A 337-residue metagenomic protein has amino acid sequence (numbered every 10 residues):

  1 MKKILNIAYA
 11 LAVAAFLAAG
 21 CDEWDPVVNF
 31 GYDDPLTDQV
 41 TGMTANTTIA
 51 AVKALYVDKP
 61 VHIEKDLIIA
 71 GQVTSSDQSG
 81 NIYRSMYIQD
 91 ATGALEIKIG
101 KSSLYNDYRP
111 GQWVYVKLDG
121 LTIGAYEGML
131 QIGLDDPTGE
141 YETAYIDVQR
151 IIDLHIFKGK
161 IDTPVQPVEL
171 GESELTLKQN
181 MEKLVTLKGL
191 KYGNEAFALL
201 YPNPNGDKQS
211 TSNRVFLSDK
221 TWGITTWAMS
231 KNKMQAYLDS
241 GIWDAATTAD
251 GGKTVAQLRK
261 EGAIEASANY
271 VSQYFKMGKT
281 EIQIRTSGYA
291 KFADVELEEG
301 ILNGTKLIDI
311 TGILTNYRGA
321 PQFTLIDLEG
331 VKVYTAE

Functional and structural regions predicted by a protein language model:
M1-Y9: Bacterial N-terminal signal peptides that target proteins for export
A8-L11, D58: Generic hydrophobic alpha-helical membrane-segment signal
L17-G20: C-terminal motif of bacterial Sec signal peptides marking the signal peptidase cleavage site
D22-Y83, Y87-E337: OB-fold nucleic-acid-binding modules
